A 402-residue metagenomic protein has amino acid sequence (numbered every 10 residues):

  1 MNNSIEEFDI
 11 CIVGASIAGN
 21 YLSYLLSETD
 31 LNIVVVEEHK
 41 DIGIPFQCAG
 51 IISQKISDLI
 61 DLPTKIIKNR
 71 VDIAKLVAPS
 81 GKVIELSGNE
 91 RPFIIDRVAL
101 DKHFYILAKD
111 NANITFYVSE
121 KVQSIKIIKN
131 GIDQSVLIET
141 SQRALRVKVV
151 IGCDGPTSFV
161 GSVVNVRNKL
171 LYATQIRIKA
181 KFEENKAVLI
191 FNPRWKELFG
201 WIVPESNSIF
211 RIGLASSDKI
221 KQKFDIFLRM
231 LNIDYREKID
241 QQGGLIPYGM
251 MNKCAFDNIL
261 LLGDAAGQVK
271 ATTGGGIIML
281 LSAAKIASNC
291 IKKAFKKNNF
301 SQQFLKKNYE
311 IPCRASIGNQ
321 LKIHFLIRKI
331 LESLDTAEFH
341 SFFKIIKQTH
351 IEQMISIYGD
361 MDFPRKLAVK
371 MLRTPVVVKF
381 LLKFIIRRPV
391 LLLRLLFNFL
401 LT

Functional and structural regions predicted by a protein language model:
N2-A18: Beta1/beta-strand and adjacent pyrophosphate-binding region of the FAD-binding site in flavoprotein oxidoreductases
C11, L25-F46: Glycine-rich FAD pyrophosphate-binding loop
A15, L107-E237, P247, G267-V269: Predominantly flavin-linked oxidoreductase catalytic cores and closely associated redox partners
A18, D41, T157: Conserved Rossmann-like nucleotide-cofactor binding loop
G43-K75: N-terminal FAD cofactor-binding segment of flavoenzymes
S87-L107, S216-Q222: Short beta-strand to alpha-helix junction loop
K121-S124, D218-K296, Q303-E310: FAD/FMN-dependent oxidoreductases across multiple families
K292-T402: C-terminal helical "tail/cap" subdomain of flavin- and related membrane-associated enzymes
